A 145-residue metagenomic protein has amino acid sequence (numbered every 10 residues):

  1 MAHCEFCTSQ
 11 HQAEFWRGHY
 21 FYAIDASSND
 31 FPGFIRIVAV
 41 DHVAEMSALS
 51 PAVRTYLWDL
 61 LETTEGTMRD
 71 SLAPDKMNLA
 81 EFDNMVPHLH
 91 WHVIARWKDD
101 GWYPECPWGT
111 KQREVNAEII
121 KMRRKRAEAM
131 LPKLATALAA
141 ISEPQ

Functional and structural regions predicted by a protein language model:
M1-Q145: HIT superfamily nucleotide-processing domains
